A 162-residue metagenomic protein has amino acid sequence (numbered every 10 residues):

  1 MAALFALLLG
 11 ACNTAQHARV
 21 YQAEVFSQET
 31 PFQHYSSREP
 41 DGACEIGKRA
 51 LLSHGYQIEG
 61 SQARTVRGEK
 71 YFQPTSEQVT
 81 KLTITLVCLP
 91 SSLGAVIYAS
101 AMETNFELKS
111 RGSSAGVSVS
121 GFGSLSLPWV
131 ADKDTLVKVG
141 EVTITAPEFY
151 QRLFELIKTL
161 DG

Functional and structural regions predicted by a protein language model:
M1-A3: Sec-dependent signal peptide recognition, specifically the positively charged N-region followed immediately by
L8-A11: C-terminal motif of bacterial Sec signal peptides marking the signal peptidase cleavage site
T14-G162: Ser/Thr-rich, low-complexity intrinsically disordered terminal regions
